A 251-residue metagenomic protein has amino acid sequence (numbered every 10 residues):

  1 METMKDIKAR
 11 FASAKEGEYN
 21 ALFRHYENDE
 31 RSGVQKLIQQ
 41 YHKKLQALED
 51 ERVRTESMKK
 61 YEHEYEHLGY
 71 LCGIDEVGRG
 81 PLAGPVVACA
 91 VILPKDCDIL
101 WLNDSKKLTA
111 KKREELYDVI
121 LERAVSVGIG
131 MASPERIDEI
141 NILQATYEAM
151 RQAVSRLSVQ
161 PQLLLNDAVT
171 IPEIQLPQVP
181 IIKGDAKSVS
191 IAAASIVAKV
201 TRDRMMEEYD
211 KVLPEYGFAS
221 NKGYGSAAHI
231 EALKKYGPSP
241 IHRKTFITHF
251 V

Functional and structural regions predicted by a protein language model:
M1-C72, R79-V251: RNase H-like, Mg2+-dependent phosphodiesterase core, and more generally RNA phosphate-backbone-engaging helix-loop
